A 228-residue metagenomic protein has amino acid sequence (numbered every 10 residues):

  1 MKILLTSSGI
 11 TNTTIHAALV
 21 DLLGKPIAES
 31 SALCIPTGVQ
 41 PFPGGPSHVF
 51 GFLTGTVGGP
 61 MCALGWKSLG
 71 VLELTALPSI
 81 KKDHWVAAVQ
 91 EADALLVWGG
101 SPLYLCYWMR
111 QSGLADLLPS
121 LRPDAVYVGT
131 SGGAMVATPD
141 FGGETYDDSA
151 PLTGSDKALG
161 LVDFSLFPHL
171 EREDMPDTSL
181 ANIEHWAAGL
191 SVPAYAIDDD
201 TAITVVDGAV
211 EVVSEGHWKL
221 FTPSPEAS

Functional and structural regions predicted by a protein language model:
M1-E29, G38-F52, G142-S228: C-terminal and late-domain segments of enzyme folds
S7, P43-G44, H48-K81: Class I S-adenosyl-L-methionine
V20, G58, W85-V86, A115-P119 (+1 more regions): Short amphipathic alpha-helical segments and helix-helix/interface helices
E29-V39, G70-E73: A short beta-strand-loop structural module common to alpha/beta enzyme folds
K67-V126: Flexible gly/pro-rich beta->alpha loop and the following alpha-helix that scaffold active-site loops
W98, C106-M175: Class I SAM-dependent methyltransferase SAM-binding "motif I" and its flanking Rossmann-like core
